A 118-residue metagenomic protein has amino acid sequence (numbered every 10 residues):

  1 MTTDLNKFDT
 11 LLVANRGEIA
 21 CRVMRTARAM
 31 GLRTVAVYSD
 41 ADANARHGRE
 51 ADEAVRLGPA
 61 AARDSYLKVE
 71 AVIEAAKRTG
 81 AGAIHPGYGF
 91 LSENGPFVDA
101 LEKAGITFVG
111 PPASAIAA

Functional and structural regions predicted by a protein language model:
M1-A118: N-terminal beta-alpha lobe that positions the nucleotide/phosphoryl donor in ATP/NTP-coupled carboxylate activation
